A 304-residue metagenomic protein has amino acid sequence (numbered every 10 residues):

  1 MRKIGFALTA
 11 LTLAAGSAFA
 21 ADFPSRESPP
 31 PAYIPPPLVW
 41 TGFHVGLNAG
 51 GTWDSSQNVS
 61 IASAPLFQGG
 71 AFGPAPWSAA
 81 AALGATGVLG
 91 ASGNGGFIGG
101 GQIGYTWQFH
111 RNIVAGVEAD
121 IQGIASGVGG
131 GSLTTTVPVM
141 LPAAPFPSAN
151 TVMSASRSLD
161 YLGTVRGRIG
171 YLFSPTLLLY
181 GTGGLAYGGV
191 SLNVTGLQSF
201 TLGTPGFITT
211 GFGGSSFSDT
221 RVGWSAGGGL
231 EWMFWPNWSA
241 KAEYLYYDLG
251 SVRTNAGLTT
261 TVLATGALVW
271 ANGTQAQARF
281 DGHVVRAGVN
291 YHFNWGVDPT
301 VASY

Functional and structural regions predicted by a protein language model:
R2-Y304: Gram-negative outer-membrane beta-barrel domains
